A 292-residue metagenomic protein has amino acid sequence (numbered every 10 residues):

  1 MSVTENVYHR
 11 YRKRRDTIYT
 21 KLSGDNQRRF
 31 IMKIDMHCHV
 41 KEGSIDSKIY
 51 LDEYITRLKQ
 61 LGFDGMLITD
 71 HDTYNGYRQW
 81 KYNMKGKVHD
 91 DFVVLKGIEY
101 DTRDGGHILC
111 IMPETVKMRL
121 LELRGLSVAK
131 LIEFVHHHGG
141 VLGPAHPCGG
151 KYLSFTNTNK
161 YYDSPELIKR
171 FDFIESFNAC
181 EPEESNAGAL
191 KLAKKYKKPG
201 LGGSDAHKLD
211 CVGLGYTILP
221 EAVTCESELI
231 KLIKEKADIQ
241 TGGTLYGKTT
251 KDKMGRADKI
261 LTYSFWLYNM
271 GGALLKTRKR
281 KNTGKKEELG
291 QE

Functional and structural regions predicted by a protein language model:
S2-T4: Intrinsic disorder/low-complexity segments
V7-M36, V40, S44, K48-R57 (+5 more regions): Charged catalytic cores and adjacent phosphate/nucleic-acid-binding surfaces used for phosphate/nucleic-acid chemistry
M32, G62-G65, D90-V94, H138-G140 (+2 more regions): Short, well-ordered coil/turn segments that N-cap beta-strands
D35, H39, T56-N75, V141-G143: Divalent metal-dependent hydrolysis catalytic cores, especially in the metallo-beta-lactamase
L67, V94-K96, G143-A145, L201-G202: General beta-strand structural signal in soluble alpha/beta enzymes
H71, A145-C148, A206: Short, well-ordered beta-to-alpha junction loops that form the rim of enzyme active sites and present histidine/acidic
M118-R124: Catalytic beta/alpha-barrel core
R124-N159: Internal catalytic-core helix/loop-beta-alpha segment that presents or stabilizes conserved functional determinants
